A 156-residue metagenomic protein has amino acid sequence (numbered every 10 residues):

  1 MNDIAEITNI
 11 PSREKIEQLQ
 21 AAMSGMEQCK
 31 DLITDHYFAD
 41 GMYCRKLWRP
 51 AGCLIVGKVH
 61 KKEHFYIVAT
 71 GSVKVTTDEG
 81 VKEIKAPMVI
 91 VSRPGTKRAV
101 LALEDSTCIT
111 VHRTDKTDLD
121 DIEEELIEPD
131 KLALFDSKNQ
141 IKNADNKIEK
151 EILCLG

Functional and structural regions predicted by a protein language model:
M1-K46, D136-G156: A short, N-terminal "cap"/entry segment at the start of jelly-roll beta-barrel domains of the cupin/DSBH fold
D40-H60: Conserved short histidine dyad/triad with adjacent acidic residue
C53, K61-K62, G80, T96 (+2 more regions): A generic "binding-loop/recognition-motif" signal
V56, V75-T76, S92, T110: Short hydrophobic/aromatic-rich beta-strand segments that constitute the beta-sheet cores of beta-sandwich/beta-barrel
H60-E79: Glycine- and acidic-residue-biased ligand/ion/polar-headgroup-sensing regions
A69-T70, A86, E104: A cytosolic small-molecule/anion-sensing beta-strand core signal
T77-K97: Short acidic-glycine-tyrosine-enriched beta hairpin
L103-G156: Double-stranded beta-helix
